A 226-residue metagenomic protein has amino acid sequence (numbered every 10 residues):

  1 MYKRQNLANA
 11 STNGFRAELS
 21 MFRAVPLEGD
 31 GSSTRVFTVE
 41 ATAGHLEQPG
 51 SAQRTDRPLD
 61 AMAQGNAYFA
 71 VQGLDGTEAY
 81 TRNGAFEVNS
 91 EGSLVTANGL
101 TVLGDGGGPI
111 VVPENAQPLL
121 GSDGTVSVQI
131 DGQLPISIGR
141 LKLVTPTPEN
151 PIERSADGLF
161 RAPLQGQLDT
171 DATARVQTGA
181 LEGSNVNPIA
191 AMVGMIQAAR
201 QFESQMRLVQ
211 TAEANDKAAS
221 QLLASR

Functional and structural regions predicted by a protein language model:
M1-R226: Amphipathic alpha-helical polymerization modules
